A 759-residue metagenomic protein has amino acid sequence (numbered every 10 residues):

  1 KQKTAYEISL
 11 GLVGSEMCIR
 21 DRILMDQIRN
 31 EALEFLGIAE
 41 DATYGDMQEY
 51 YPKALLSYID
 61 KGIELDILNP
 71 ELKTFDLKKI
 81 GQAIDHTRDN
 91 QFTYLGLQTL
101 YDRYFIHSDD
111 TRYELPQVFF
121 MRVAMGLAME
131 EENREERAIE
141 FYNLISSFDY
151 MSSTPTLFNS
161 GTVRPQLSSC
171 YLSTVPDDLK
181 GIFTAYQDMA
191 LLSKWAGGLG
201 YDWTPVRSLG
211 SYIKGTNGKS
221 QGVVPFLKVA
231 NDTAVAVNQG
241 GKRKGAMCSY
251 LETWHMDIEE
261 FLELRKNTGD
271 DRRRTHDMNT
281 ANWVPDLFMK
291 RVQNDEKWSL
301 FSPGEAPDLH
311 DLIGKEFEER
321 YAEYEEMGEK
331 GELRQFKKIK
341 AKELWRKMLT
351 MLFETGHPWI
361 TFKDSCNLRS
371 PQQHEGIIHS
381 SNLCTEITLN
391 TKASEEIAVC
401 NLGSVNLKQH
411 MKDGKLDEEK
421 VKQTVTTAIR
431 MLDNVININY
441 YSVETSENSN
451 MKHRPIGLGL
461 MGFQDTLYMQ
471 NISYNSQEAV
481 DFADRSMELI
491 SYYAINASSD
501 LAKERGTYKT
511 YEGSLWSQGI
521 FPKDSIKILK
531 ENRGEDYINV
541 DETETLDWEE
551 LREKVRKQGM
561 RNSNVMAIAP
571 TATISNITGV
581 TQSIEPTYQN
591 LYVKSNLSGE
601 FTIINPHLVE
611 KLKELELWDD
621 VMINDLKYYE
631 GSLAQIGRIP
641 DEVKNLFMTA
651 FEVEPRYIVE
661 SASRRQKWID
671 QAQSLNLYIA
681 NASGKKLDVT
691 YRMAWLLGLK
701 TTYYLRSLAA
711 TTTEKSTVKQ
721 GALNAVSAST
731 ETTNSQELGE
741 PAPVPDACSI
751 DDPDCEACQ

Functional and structural regions predicted by a protein language model:
K1-L10, G14-Q759: Extended catalytic cores of very large enzyme megasubunits
